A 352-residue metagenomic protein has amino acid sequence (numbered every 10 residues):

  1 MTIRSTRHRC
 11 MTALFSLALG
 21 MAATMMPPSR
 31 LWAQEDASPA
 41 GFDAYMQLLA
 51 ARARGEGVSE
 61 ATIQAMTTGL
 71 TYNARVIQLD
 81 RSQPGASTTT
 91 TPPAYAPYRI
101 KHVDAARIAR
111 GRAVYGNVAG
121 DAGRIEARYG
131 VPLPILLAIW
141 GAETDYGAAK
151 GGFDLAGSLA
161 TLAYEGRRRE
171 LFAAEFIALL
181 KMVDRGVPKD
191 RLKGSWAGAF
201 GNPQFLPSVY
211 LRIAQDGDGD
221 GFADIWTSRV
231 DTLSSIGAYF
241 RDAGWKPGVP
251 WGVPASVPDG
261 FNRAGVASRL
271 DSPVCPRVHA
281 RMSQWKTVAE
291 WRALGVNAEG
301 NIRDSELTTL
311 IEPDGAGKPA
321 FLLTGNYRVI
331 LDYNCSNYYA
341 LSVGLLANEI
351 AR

Functional and structural regions predicted by a protein language model:
M1-H8: N-terminal secretory signal peptides that target proteins for export/translocation
T12-M26: Bacterial N-terminal signal peptides
Q34-E126: An acidic, Gly/Ser/Thr/Pro-rich helix-cap/linker signature
A53, T62-Y72, G130-G147, L179-M182 (+1 more regions): Short, functionally critical alpha-helical segments immediately adjacent to catalytic or ligand/cofactor-binding
Y72-L79, T144-F153, E165-R169, R185-R191 (+3 more regions): Secretory-pathway/luminal and periplasmic proteins that interact with or process carbohydrate-rich
D154-A163, F176, F200-Q215, I236: Substrate-binding/active-site groove segments that recognize and process beta-1,4-linked N-acetyl-hexosamine
G217-I225: Acidic, glycine-anchored loop motifs typical of Ca2+
P258-R352: C-terminal soluble interaction/assembly domains
